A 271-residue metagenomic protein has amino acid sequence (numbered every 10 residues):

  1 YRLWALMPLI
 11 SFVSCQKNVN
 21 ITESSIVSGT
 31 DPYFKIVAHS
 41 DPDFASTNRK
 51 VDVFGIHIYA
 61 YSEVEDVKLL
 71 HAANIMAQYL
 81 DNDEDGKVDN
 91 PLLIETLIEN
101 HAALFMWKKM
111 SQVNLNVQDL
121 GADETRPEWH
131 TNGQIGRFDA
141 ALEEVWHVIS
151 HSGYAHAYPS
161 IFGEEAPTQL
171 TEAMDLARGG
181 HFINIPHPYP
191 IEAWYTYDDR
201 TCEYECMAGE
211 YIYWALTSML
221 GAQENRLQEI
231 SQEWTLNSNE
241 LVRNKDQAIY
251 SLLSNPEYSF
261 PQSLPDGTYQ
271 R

Functional and structural regions predicted by a protein language model:
Y1-L3, Q16: Positively charged n-region of N-terminal signal peptides that target proteins for export
W4-S11: Bacterial N-terminal signal peptides
F12-D31: Bacterial Sec-dependent N-terminal signal peptides
G29, D43-S46, V53-H187: Acidic/His-rich structured neighborhood in mature extracellular/periplasmic domains
K35-H39: Ligand-binding pocket scaffold of soluble enzyme catalytic domains
A60-V67, G133-R137, Y197-G209, E233-L241: Conserved aromatic-histidine-acidic binding/catalytic patches
G153-Q228: Post-HExxH zinc-binding segment in Zn-dependent metallohydrolases
I212-R271: Pan-zinc metallopeptidase signature
